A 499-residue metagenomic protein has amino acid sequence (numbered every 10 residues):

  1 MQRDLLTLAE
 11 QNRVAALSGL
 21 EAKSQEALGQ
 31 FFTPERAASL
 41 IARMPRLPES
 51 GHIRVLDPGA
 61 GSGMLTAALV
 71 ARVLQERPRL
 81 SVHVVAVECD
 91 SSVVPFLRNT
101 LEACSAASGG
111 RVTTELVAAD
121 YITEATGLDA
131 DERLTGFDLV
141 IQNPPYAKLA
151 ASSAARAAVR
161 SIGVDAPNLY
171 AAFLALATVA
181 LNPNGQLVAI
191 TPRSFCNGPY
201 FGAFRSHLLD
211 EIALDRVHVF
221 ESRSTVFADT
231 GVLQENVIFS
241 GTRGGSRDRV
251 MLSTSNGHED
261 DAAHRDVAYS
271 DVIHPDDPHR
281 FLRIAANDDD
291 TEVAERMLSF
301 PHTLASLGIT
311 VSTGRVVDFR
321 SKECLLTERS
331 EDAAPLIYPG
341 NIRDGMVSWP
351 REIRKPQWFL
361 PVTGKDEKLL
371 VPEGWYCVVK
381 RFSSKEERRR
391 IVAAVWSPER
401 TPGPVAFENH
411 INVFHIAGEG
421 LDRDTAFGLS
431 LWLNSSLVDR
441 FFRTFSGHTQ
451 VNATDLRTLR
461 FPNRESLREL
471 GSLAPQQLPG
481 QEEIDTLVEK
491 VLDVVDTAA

Functional and structural regions predicted by a protein language model:
M1-P78, V85-C104, A125, P144 (+3 more regions): Class I S-adenosyl-L-methionine
A22-A27, V55, A157-R160, P372 (+1 more regions): Glycine- and acidic
E26-A27, F31-L40, A60-A67, R79-S81 (+2 more regions): Signature of N6-adenine DNA methyltransferases within the class I
H52-V55, L80-V85, R111-E115, G185-Q186: Residue-level recognition of the N-termini of beta-strands and the immediately preceding loop/turn
I53, D138, Y376: Conserved acidic residues
L101-L128: S-adenosyl-L-methionine
T291-Q481, T486-D496: Polybasic, glycine- and aromatic-enriched phosphate-binding surface used to engage nucleic acids
